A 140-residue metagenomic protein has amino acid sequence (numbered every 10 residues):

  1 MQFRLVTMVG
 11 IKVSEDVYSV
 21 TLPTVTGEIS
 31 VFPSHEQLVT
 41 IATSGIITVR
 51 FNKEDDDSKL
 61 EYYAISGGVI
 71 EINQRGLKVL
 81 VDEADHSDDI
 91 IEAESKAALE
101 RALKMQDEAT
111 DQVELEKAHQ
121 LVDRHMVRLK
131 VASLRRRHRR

Functional and structural regions predicted by a protein language model:
R4-A97, R101: Compact, glycine-rich, soluble single-domain proteins
D85-R140: Acidic/glycine-rich phosphate/pyrophosphate-binding loops and surrounding catalytic core that coordinate Mg2+
